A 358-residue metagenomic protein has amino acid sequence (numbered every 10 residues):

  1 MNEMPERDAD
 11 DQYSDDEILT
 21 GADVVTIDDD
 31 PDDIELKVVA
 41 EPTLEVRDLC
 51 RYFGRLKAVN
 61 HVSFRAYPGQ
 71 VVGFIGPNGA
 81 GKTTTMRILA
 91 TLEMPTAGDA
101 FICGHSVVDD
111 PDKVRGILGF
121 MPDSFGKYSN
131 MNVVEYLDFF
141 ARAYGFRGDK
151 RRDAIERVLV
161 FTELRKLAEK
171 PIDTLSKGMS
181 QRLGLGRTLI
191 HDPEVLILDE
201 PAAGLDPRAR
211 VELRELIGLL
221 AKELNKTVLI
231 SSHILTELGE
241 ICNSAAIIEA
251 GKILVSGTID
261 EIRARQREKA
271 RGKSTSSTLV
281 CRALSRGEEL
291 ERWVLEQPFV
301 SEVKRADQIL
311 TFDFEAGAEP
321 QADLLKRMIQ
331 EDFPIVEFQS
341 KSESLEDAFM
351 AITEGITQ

Functional and structural regions predicted by a protein language model:
M1-C50, G355-Q358: ABC-family P-loop ATPase nucleotide-binding domain
D138, R142, D149-L167: Conserved ABC ATPase "signature" region
P171-G178: Conserved ABC ATPase signature
D192: Conserved catalytic motifs of ABC-family nucleotide-binding domains
L196-D199: Catalytic Walker B motif of ABC-type/P-loop ATPase nucleotide-binding domains
R214-E315: ABC transporter nucleotide-binding domain
